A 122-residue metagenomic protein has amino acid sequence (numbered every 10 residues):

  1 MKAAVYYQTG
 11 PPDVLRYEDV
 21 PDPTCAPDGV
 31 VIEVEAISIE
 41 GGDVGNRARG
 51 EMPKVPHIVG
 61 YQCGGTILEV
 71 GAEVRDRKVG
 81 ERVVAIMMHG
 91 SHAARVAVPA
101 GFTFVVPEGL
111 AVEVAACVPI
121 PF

Functional and structural regions predicted by a protein language model:
M1-K2: Extreme N-terminal starter segment of soluble prokaryotic enzymes
T9-P11, I37-E40, H89, F102-F104: Active-site/binding-pocket entry motifs
G10-Y17, G41-G42, R75: Short N-terminal binding/cap micro-motifs at the start of the first secondary-structure element
P21-S38, A48-G90, A97: Glycine-rich beta-strand-centered segment in the early N-terminal region that forms part of a ligand/cofactor-binding
V44-N46: Conserved catalytic-core motifs of eukaryotic protein kinase domains, centered on the activation segment
E69, R82-F122: NAD(P)H dinucleotide-binding glycine-rich loop of Rossmann-like/cofactor-binding domains, especially the beta1-alpha1
